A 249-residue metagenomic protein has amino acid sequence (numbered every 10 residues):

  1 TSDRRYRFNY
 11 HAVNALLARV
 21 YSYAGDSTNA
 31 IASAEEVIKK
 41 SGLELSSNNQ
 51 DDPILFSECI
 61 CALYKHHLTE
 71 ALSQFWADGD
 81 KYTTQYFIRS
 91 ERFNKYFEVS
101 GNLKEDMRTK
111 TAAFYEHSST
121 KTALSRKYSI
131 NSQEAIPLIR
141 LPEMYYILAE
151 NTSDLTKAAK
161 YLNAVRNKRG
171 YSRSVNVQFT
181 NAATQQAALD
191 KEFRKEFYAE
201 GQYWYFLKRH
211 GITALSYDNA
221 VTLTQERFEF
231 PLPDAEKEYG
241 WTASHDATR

Functional and structural regions predicted by a protein language model:
T1-E91, E98-R249: Acidic/polar-rich alpha-helix caps and helix-coil junctions
